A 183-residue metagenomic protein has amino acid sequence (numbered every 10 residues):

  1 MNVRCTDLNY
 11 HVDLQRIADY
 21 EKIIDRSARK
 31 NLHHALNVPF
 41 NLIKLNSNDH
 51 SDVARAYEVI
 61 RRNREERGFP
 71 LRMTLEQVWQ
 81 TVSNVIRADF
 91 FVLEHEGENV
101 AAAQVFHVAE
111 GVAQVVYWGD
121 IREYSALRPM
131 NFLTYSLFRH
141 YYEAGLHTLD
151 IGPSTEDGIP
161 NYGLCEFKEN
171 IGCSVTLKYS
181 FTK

Functional and structural regions predicted by a protein language model:
M1-D19, A144-K183: Active-site/acyl-donor-binding loops of N-acyltransferases
M1-Y124, H140: A conserved beta-strand-loop-helix scaffold within acyl/acetyltransferase catalytic domains
N37-N41, P70-M73, T134, Y142-G145 (+2 more regions): Short, surface-exposed, polar/charged, turn-prone segments marking secondary-structure boundaries
D120-R128, T155-G158: Short, contiguous acidic/charged loop-to-helix segments that flank catalytic cores in large enzymes
S125-Y141: Conserved acetyl-CoA-binding loop-helix of GNAT-fold acetyltransferases
